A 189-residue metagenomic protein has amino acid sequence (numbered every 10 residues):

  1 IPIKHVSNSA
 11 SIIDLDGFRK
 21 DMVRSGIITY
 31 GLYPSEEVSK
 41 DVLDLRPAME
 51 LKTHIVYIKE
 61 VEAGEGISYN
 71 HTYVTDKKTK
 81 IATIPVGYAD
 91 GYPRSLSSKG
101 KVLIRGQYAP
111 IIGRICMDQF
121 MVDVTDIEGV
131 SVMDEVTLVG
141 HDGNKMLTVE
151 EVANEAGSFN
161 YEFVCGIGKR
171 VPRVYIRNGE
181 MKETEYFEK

Functional and structural regions predicted by a protein language model:
I1-K189: Active-site anion/phosphate-binding pocket segments in diverse small-molecule metabolic enzymes
